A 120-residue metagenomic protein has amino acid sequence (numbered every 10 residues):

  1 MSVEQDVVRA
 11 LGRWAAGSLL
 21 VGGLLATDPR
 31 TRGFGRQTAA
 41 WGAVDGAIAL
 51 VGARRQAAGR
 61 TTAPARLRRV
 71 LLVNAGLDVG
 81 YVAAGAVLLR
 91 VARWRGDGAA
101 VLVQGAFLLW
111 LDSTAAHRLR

Functional and structural regions predicted by a protein language model:
M1-R120: Short amphipathic, positively biased membrane-proximal segments that drive organelle/inner-membrane targeting
